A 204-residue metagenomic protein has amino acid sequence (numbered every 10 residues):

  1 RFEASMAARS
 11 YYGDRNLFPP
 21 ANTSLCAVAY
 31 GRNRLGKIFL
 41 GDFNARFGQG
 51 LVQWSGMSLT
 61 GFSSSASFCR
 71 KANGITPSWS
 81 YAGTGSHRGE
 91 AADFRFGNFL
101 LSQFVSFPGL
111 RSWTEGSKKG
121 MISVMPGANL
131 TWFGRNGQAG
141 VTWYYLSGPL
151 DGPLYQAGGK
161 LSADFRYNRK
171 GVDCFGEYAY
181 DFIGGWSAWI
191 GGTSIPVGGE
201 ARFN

Functional and structural regions predicted by a protein language model:
R1-N204: Outer-membrane beta-barrel channel domains
